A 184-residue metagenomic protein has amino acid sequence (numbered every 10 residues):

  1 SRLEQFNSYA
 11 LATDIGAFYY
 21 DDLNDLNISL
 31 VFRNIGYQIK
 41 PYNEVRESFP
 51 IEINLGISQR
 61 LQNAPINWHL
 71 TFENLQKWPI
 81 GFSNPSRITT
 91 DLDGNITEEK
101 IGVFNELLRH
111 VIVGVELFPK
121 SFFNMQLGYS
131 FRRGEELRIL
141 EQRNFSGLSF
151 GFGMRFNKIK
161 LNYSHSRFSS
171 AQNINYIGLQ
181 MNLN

Functional and structural regions predicted by a protein language model:
S1-N184: Outer-membrane beta-barrel porins/channels
